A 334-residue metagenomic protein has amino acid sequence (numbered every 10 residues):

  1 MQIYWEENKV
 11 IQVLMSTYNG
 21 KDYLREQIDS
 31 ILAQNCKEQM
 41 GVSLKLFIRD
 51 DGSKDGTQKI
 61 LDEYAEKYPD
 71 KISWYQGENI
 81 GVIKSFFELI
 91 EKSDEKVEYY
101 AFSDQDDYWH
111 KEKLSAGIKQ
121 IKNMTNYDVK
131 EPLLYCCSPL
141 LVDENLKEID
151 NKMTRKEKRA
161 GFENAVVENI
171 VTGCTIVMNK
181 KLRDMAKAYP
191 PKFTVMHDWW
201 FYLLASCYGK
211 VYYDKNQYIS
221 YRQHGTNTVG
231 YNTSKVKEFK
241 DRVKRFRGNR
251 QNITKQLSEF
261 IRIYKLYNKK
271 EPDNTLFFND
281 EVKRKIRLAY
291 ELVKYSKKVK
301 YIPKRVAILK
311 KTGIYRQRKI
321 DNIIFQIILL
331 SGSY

Functional and structural regions predicted by a protein language model:
M1-S234: Nucleotide-sugar donor-binding/catalytic module of glycosyltransferases that assemble extracellular/cell-envelope
R222-Y334: C-terminal subregions of glycosyltransferases and related glycan-biosynthesis enzymes
